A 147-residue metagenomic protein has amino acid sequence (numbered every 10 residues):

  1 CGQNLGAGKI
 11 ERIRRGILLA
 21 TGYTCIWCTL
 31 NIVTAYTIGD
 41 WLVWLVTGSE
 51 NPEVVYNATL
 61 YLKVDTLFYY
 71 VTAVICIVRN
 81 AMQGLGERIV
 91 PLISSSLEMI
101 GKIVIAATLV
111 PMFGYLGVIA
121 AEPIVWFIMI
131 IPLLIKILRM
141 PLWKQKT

Functional and structural regions predicted by a protein language model:
C1-F68, L109-T147: Short alpha-helical transmembrane segments in multi-pass integral membrane proteins
E11-C25, A81-V104, I119: Alpha-helical transmembrane segments of multi-pass membrane transporters/permeases
L30, I77-R79, R88-P91, Y115: Active-site lining segments that contact anionic ligands and/or coordinate catalytic metals
I32-V33, Y70-I77, A81, S96-V104 (+1 more regions): Hydrophobic alpha-helical transmembrane bundles that constitute the permease/transmembrane domains of multi-pass
N51, L60, L67-V71, I75 (+3 more regions): Short amphipathic alpha-helix initiation/capping segments at coil-to-helix junctions
